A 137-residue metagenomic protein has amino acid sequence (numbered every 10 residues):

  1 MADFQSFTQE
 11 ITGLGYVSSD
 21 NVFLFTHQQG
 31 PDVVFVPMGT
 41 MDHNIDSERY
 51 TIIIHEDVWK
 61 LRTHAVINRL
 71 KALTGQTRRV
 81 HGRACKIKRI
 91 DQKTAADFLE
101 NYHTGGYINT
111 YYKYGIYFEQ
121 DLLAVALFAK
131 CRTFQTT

Functional and structural regions predicted by a protein language model:
M1-S19: Acidic-basic catalytic patches of nuclease active cores, encompassing PD-(D/E)XK and other metal-cofactor nuclease
G13-Y16, R49-Y50, T104: Short aromatic/hydrophobic-glycine micro-motifs
L14-S18, F35, I87-K88: Generic structural motif
S19-T26: Interaction modules related to DNA damage response and DNA replication/repair
T26-N44, C131-T133: Short beta-strand-loop-alpha-helix junction that forms the active-site gateway of nucleic-acid-processing nucleases
V34, I52-I54, Y114: Hydrophobic/aromatic beta-strand patches that form the interior of the parallel beta-sheet core in alpha/beta enzyme
T40-A65: Catalytic cores of nucleic-acid endonucleases
A65-T137: A conserved beta-strand-loop-helix scaffold within acyl/acetyltransferase catalytic domains
